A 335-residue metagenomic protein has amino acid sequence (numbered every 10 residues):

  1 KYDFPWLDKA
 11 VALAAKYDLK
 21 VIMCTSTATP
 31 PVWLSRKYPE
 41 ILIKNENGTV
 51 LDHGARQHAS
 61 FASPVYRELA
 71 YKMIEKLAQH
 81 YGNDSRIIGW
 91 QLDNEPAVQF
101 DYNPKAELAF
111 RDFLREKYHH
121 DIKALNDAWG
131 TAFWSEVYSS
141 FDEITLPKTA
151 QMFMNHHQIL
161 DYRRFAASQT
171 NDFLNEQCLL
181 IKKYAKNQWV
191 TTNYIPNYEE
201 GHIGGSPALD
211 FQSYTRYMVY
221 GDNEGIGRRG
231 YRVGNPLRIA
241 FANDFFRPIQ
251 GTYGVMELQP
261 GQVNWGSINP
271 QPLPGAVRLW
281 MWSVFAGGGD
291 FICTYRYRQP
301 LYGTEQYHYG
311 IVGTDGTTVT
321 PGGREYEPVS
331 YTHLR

Functional and structural regions predicted by a protein language model:
K1, C24-W33, I88-A97, Y194-Y198 (+2 more regions): Short, solvent-exposed turn/loop segments enriched in Gly/Ser/Thr/Pro and often Arg
K1-N45, Q177-Y184: Aromatic-lined substrate-binding rim segments of carbohydrate-active enzymes
D3, P31, N103-E107, T320-G323: Residue-level signal for threonine
D3-A10, M73, L77, Q177 (+4 more regions): A general structural detector for well-ordered alpha-helical segments in enzyme core domains, enriched
D8-A15, A78, G82, R247 (+1 more regions): A structural alpha-helix within SAM-dependent methyltransferase catalytic domains
A15-K20, N83-I88, K186-W189, Q250-T252 (+1 more regions): Loop/turn elements at helix/coil->beta-strand transitions in domains of secreted/extracellular proteins
S35-P39, I43-F241: Polysaccharide-binding and catalytic clefts of secreted carbohydrate-active enzymes
F141-I144, Y217-Y220, I226-R335: Carbohydrate-binding surfaces of carbohydrate-active enzymes
